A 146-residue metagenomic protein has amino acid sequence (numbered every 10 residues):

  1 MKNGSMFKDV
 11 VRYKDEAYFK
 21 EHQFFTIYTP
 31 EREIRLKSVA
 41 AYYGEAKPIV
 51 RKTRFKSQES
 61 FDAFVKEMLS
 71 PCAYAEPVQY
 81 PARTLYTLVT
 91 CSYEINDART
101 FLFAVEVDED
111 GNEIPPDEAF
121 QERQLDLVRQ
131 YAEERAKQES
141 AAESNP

Functional and structural regions predicted by a protein language model:
M1-P146: Extracytoplasmic/periplasmic soluble domains downstream of a signal peptide or transmembrane helix
